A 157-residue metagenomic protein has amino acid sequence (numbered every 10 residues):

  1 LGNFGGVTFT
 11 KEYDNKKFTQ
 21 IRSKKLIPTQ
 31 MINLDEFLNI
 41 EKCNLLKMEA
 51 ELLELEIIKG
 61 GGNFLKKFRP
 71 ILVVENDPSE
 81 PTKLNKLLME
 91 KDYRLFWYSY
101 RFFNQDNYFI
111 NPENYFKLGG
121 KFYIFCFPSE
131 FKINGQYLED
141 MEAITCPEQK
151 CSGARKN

Functional and structural regions predicted by a protein language model:
L1-N157: Phosphate/nucleotide-binding beta-alpha loop and adjacent structural elements of enzyme active sites
